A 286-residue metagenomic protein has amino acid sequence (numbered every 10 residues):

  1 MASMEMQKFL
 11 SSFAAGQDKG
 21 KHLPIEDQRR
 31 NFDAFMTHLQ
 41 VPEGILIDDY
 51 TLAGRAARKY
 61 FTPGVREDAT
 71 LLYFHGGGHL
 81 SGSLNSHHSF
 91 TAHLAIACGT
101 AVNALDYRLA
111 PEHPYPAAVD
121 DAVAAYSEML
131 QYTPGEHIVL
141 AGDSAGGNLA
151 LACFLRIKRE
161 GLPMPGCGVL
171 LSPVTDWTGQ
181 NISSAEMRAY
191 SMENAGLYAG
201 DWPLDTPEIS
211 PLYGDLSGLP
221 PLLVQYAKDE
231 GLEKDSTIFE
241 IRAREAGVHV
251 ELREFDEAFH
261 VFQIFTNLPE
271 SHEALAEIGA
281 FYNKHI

Functional and structural regions predicted by a protein language model:
M4-Y50: An N-terminal hydrophobic leader/cap segment in hydrolases
S12, L39-Q40, L46-D48, L52-R58 (+1 more regions): Alpha/beta-hydrolase superfamily serine-hydrolase fold, recognizing
